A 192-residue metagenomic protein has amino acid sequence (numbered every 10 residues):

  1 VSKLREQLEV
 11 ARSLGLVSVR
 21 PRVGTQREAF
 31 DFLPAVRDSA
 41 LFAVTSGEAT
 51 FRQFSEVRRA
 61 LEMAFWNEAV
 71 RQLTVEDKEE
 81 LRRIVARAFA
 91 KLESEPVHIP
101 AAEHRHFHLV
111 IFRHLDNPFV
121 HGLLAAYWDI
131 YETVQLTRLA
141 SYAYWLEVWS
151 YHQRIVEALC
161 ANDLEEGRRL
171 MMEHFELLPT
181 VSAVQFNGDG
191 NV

Functional and structural regions predicted by a protein language model:
V1-L61, N67, R71, N187-V192: Short linear motifs at protein or domain termini
S13-V19, A158, L170, S182-Q185: Structured catalytic/translocation cores of nucleotide/phosphate-coupled proteins
A35-D38, Q135, L139, P179-F186: Short amphipathic alpha-helical interaction/hinge segments
F54-T137, E147-E157, E166-T180: Conserved amphipathic alpha-helical segments that form helical-bundle/coiled-coil interaction surfaces
A140, Y144: Solvent-exposed loop and edge beta-strand segments that line ligand/cofactor-binding and catalytic clefts
